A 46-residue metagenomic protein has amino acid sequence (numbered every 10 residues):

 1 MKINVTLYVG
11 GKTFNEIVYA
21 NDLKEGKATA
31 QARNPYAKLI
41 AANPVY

Functional and structural regions predicted by a protein language model:
M1-F14: Short aromatic-glycine-(Arg/Gly/Cys) micro-motifs in beta-strand/loop hairpins
E16-V18: Generic detection of short hydrophobic beta-strand segments and adjacent strand-loop junctions
T29-A32: Short, exposed beta-strand-loop hairpins at the edges of beta-sheets in extracellular/periplasmic proteins
P35-Y46: Short, mixed-charge low-complexity intrinsically disordered segments
